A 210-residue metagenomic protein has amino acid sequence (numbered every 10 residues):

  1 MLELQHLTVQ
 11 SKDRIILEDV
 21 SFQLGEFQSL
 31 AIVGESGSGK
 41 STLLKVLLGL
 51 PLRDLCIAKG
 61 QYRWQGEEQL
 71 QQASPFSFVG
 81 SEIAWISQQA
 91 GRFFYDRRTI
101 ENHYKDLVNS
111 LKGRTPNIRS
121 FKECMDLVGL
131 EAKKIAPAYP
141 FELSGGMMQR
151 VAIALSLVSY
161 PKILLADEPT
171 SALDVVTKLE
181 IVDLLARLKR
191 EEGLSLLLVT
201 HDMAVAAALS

Functional and structural regions predicted by a protein language model:
V33-E35: The feature captures the beta-strand-to-loop junction immediately N-terminal to the Walker
C56, E68-A84, S110: ABC ATPase NBD coupling module
Q89, D96-K112: Q-loop/switch helix immediately C-terminal to the Walker
Y139-L143, M147: Conserved ABC ATPase signature
V158-K162: A short, proline-enriched helix->beta-strand linker immediately N-terminal to the Walker B motif in ABC-type P-loop
L164-D167: Catalytic Walker B motif of ABC-type/P-loop ATPase nucleotide-binding domains
T200-H201: H-loop/switch region of ABC-family ATPase nucleotide-binding domains
